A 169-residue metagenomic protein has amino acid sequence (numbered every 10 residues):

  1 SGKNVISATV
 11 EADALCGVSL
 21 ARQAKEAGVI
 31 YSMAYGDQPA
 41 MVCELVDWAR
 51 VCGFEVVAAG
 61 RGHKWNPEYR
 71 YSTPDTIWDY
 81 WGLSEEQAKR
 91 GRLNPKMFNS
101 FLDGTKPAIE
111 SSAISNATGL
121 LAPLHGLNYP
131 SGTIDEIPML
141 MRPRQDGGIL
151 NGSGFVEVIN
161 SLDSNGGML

Functional and structural regions predicted by a protein language model:
S1-S7: Rossmann-fold NAD(P) dinucleotide-binding segment
A8-I30, A34-D37, V42-W48: Rossmann-fold NAD(P)-binding glycine/threonine-rich loop
G17-V18, C43, E68-Y69, I134-D135: Short Asp/Glu-rich motifs
G36-S100, G104: Rossmann-like NAD(P)H-binding beta-loop-alpha module
D79-L169: C-terminal catalytic/substrate-binding lobe primarily of soluble NAD(P)-dependent oxidoreductases
